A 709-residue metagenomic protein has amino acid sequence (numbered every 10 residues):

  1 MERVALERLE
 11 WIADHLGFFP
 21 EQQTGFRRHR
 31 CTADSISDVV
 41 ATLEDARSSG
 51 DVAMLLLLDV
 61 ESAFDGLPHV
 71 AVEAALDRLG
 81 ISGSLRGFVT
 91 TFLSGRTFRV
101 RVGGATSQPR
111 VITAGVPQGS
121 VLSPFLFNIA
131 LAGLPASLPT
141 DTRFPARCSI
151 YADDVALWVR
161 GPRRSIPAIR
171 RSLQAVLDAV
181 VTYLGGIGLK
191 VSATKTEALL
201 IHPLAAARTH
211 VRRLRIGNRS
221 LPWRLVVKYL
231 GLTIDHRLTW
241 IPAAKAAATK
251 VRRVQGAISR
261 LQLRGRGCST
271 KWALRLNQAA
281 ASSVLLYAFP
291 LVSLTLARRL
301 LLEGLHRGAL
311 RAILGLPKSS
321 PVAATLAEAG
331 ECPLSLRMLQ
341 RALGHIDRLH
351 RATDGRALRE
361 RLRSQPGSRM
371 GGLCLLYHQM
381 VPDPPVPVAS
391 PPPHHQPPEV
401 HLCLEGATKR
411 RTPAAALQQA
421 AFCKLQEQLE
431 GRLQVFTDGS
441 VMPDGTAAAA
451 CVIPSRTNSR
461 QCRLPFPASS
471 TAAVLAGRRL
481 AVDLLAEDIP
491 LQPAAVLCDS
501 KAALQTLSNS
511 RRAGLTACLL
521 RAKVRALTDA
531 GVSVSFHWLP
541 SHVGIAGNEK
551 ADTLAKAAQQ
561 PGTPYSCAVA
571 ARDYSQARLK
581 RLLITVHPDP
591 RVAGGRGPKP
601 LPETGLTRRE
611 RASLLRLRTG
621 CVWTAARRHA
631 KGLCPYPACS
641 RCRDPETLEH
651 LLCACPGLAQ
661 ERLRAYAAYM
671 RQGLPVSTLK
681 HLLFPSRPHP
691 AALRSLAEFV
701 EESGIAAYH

Functional and structural regions predicted by a protein language model:
M1-P117, V121, V159: Conserved pre-catalytic core of RNA-dependent polymerases
A5-Q23, A46-S48, P124-P162, A486: Active-site palm subdomain of RNA-directed nucleic acid polymerases
Q108, A416, A420-P490: RNase H-like nuclease fold core
V155-R164, D444, R478-E549, T553 (+2 more regions): RNase H catalytic domain
A175, G186-L225: Short, conserved micro-motifs composed of acidic
N218-V292, R609: Basic, alpha-helical interaction scaffolds
K424-L429, L433-F436, S440, S566-P645: Helix/loop segments that flank and initiate small ligand/metal-binding modules
L504, R525-A530, G605-H709: Family-specific functional microsites
